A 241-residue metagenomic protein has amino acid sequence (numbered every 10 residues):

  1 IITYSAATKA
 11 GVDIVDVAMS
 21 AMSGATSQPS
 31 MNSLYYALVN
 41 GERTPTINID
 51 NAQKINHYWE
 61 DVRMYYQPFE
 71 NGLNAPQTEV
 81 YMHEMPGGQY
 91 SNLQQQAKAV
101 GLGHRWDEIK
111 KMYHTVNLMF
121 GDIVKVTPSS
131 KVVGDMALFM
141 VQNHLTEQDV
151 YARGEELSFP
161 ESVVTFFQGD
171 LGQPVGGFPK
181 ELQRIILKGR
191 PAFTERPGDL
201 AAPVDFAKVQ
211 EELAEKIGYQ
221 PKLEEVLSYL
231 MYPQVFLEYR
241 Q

Functional and structural regions predicted by a protein language model:
I1-V12: Catalytic cores of alpha/beta
I2, S27, Y35-L38, E42-L102 (+1 more regions): Core active-site phosphate/anionic-ligand binding loop and the adjoining beta-turn-alpha structural block in enzyme
G11, L34, Y113: Conserved, mostly hydrophobic/aromatic
V15-V17: Hydrophobic faces of well-ordered beta-strands that scaffold small-molecule active sites in alpha/beta enzyme cores
A21-S27: Short gly/pro/ser/thr-enriched loop/turn and capping motifs at secondary-structure boundaries
N74-T78, E84, G88-Q241: Terminal or standalone catalytic/regulatory effector modules within metabolic enzymes and repeat proteins
